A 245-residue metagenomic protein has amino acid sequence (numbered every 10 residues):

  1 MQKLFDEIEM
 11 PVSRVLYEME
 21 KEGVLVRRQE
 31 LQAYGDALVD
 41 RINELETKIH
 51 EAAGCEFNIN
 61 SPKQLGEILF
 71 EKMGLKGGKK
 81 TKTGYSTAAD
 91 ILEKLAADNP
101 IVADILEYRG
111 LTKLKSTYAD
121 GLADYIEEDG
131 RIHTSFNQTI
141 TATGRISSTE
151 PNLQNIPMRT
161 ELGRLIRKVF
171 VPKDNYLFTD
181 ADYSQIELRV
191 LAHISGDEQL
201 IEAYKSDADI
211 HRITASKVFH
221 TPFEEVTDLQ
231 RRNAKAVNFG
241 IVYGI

Functional and structural regions predicted by a protein language model:
M1-E161, L177, S184-E187, S216 (+2 more regions): Conserved "right-hand" nucleotidyltransferase catalytic core of DNA-directed polymerases
M1-Q2, E198-Y204, P222-V226: Short, polar/flexible loop-turn hinges at active-site or ligand-entry regions and domain interfaces
I59-N60, A203-K205: Conserved, non-catalytic sequence blocks in retroelement Pol enzymes and Pol-derived host proteins
L162-L177: A short acidic-Thr-Gly-centered motif at the start of a beta-strand
V169, H193-I194: Residue-level signal for well-ordered alpha-helical positions
D180, L188-H193: ATPase nucleotide-binding head domains, primarily ABC-like/P-loop NTPase cores
S206-N233: Generic long, charged, amphipathic alpha-helical segments
Y243-I245: A short, glycine-centered helix-capping/turn motif at helix boundaries that positions DNA-contacting or catalytic
